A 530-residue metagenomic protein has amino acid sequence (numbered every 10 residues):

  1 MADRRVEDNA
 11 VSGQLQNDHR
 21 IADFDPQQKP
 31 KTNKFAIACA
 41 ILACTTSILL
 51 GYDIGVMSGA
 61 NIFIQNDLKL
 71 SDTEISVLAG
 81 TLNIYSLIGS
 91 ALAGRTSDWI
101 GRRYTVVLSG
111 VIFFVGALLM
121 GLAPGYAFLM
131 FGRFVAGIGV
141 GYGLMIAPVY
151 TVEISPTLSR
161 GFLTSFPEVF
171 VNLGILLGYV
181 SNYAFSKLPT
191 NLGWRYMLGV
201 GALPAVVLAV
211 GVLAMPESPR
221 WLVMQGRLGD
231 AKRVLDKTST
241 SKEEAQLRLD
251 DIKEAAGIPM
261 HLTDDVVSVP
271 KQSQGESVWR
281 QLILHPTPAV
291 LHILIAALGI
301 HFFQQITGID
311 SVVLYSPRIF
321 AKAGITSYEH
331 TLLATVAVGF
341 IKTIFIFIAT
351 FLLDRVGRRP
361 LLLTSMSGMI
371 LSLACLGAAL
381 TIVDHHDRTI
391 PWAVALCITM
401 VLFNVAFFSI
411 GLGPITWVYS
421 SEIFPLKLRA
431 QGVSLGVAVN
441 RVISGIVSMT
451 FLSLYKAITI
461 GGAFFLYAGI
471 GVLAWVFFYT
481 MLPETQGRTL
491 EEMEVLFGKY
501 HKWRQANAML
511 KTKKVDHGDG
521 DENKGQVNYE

Functional and structural regions predicted by a protein language model:
A2-D236, L247, M260-E530: Transmembrane-helix signature of 12-pass secondary carriers
S239-K242: Short helix/loop segments within enzyme catalytic domains that coordinate or immediately flank catalytic cofactors
R248-A255: Short amphipathic alpha-helical segments embedded in low-complexity Lys/Glu-rich regions
